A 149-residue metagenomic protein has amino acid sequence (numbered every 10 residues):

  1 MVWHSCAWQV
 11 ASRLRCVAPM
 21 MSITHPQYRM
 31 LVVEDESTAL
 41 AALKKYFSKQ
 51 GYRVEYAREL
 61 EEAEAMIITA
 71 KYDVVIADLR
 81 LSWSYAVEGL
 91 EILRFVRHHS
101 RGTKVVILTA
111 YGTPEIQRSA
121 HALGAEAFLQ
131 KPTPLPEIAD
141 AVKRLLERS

Functional and structural regions predicted by a protein language model:
M1-L31, S37, K44, E61 (+2 more regions): Non-catalytic signal-transmission and effector/linker regions of two-component phosphorelay proteins
S37-Y56: Two-component/phosphorelay signaling modules centered on CheY-like receiver
K44, E55-V74, S82, H98: Acidic, metal-coordinating helix/loop segments flanking the phosphotransfer/catalytic sites of two-component signaling
A65, V87-R101: Short amphipathic alpha-helix used as the core "switch/output" element in two-component signaling
V75, V105, F128-L129: Two-component signal transduction core modules
V87, E91, G112-L129: Alpha4 helix (beta4-alpha4-beta5 surface) of REC/receiver domains from two-component response regulators
P132-T133: Hydrophobic/aromatic docking surface of two-component receiver
